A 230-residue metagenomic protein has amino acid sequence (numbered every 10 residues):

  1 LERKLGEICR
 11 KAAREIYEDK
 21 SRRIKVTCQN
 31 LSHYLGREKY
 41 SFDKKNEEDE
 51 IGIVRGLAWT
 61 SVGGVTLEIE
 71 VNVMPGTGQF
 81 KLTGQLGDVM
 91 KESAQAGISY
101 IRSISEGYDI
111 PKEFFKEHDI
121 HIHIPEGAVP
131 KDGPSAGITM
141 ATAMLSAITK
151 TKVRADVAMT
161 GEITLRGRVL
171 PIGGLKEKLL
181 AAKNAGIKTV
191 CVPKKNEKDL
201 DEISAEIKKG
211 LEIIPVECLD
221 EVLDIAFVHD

Functional and structural regions predicted by a protein language model:
L1-R10: The conserved phosphate-sensing helix
R14-F42: S4-like RNA-binding module at protein N-termini
R22-R23, C28, F42-N46, E50-R55 (+1 more regions): Peripheral, non-AAA+ core regions of ATP-driven protein-machinery
